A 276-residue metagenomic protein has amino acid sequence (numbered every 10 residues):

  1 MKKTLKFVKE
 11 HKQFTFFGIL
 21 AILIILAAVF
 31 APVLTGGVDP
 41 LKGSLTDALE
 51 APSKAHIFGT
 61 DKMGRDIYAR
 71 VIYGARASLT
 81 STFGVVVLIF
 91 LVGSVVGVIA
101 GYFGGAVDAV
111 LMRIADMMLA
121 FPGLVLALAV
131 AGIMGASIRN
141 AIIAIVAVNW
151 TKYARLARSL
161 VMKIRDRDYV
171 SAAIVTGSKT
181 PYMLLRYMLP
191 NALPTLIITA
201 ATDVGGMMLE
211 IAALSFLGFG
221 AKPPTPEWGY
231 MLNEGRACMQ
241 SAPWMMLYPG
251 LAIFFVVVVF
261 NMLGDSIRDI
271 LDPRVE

Functional and structural regions predicted by a protein language model:
M1-S94, V98-I99, G105-A106, A120 (+4 more regions): Gly/Trp-centered helix-boundary motif
K3-F7, D66-Y73, A109-D116, V130 (+5 more regions): Short amphipathic alpha-helical coupling elements at transmembrane boundaries
I24, V98, A127-G132, A141 (+5 more regions): Transmembrane alpha-helix boundary and packing residues in multipass membrane permease domains and related
I24-A28, A131-G132, I145-T151, T202 (+1 more regions): Alpha-helical transmembrane segments of multi-pass membrane proteins
A31-D39, G101-G105, V130-A136, V148 (+2 more regions): Short helix-capping/hinge motifs at transmembrane helix termini and TM-loop junctions
I57, D61, L88, V92 (+2 more regions): Generic hydrophobic transmembrane alpha-helix motif, especially the helices
R65-T80, G84, G104-M112, M162 (+2 more regions): Amphipathic cytosolic juxtamembrane alpha-helices at the membrane-cytosol interface of multi-pass membrane transporters
A131-I133, I145, L160-V161, G206-A252: Glycine-rich helix-loop "coupling/hinge" segments at transmembrane-helix boundaries in multipass transporters
